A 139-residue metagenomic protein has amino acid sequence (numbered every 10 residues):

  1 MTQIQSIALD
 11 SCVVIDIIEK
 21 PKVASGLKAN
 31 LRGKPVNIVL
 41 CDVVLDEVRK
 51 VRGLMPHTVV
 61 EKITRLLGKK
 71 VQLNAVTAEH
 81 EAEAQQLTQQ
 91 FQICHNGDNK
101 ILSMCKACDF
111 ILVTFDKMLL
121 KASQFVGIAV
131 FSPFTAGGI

Functional and structural regions predicted by a protein language model:
M1-S25, L40: Metal-dependent nucleic-acid phosphoesterase active-site entry motif
T2-I4, N30, Q90, A107-V113 (+1 more regions): Acidic, PIN/NYN-like endoribonuclease modules and their adjacent C-terminal/linker elements
L9, S25-M55, G68, L73-V76: PIN/NYN-family metal-dependent endoribonuclease catalytic core
C12-V13, V43, K117-M118: Alpha-helix/helix-capping structural signal
K20-P21, V51, F125-V126: Residue-level signal for well-ordered alpha-helical positions
A24-A29, T64, I101-L102, L120: Short amphipathic alpha-helical segments and helix-helix/interface helices
M55-V59, Q92, V130-S132: Short, hinge-like loop/turn segments at secondary-structure boundaries
L73-K121: Active-site neighborhoods of divalent-metal-dependent phosphate/nucleic-acid chemistry enzymes
